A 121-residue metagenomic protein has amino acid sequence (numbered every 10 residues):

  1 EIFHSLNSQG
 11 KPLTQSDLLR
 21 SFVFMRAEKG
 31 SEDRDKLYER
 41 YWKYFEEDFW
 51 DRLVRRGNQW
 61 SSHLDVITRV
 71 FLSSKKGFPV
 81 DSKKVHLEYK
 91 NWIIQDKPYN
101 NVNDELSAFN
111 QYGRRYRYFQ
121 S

Functional and structural regions predicted by a protein language model:
E1-S121: Polyanionic (Asp/Glu-rich) segments that form extended negatively charged tracts
